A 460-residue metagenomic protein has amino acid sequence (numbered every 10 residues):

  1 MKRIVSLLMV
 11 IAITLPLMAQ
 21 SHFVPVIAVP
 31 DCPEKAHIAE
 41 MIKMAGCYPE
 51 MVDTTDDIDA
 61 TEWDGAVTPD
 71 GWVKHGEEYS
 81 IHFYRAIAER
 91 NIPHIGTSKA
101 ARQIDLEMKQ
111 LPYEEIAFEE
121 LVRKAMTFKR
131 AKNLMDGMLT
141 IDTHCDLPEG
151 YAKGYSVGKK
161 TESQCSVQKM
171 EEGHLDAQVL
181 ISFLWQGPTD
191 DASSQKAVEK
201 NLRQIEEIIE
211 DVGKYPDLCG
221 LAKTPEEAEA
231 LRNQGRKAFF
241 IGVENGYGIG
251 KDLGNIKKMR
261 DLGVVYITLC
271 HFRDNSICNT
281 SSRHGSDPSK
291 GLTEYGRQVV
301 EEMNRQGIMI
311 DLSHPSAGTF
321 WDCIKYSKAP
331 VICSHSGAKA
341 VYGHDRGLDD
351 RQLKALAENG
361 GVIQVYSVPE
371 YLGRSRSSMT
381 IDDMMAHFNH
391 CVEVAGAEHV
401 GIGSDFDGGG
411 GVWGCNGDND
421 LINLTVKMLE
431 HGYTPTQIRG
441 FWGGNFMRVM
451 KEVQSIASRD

Functional and structural regions predicted by a protein language model:
M1-I4: Positively charged n-region of N-terminal signal peptides that target proteins for export
L7-P16: Bacterial N-terminal signal peptides
L17-S21: Boundary at the C-terminal end of the N-terminal hydrophobic targeting segment
K35, T68-R85: Conserved phosphotransfer microenvironments
K43-I58, I116, L221-E229: A short, well-structured beta->alpha microelement
D59-D70: Short acidic/histidine-rich motifs immediately flanking catalytic phosphotransfer sites in two-component signaling
V122-S286, G343-I402, F406-D460: N-terminal hydrophobic targeting/anchoring segments and the immediately downstream early-domain regions of hydrolases
L269-N279, H284-L353, Q364-P369: Active-site core of metal-dependent hydrolases
